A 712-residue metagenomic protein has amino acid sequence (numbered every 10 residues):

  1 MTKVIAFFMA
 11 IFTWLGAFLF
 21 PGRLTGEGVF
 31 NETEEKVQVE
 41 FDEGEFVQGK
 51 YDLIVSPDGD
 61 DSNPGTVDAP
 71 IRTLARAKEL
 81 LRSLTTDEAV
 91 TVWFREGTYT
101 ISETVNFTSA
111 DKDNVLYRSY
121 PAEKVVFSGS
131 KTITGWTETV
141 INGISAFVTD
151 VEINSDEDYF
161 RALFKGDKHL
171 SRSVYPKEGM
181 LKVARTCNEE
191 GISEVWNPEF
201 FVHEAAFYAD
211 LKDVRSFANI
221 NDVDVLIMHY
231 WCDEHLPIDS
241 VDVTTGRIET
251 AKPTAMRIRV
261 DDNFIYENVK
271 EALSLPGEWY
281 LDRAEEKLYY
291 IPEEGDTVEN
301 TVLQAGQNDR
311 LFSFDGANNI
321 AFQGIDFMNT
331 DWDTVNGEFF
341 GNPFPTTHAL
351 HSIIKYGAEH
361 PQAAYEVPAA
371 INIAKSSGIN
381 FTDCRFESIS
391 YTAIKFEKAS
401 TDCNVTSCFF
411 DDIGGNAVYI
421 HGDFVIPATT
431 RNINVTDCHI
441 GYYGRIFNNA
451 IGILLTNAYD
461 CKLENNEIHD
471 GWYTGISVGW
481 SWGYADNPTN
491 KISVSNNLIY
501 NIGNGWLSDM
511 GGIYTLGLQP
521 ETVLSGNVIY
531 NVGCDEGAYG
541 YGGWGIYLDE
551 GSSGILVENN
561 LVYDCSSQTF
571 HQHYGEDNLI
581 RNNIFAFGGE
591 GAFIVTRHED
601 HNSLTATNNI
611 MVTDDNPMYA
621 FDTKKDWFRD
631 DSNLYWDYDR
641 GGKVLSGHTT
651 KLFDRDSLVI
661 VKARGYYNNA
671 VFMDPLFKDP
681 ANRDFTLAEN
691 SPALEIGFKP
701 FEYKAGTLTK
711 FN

Functional and structural regions predicted by a protein language model:
T2-P21: Sec-dependent N-terminal signal peptides of Gram-positive bacterial secreted proteins and lipoproteins
G16-T33: Sec-dependent signal peptide cleavage junction
F41, G49-K375, N380-R385, K662-M673 (+1 more regions): Extracellular polysaccharide-degrading/modifying enzymes targeting complex plant/algal/animal polysaccharides
S102-L116, G554-N682: Predominantly extracellular beta-rich ligand-binding scaffolds that present long acidic/polar faces for carbohydrate
E103-T104, D309, D331-G337, P368 (+12 more regions): Short glycine/acidic-rich loop motifs that flank beta-strands on beta-rich extracellular proteins
T254-V260, E267, E294-N318, M328-D331 (+11 more regions): Beta-propeller domains
N318-N329, S377-Y391, T401-G415, A428-G444 (+8 more regions): Right-handed parallel beta-helix
